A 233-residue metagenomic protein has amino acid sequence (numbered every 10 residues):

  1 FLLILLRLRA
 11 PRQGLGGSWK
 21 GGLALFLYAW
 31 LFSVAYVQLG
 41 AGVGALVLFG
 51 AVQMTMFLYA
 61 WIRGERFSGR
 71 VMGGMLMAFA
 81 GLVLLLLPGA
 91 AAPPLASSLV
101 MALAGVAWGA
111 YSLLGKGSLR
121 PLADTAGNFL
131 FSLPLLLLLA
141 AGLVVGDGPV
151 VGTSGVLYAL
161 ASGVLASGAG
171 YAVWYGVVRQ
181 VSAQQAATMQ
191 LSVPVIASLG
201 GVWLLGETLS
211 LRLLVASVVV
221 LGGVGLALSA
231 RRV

Functional and structural regions predicted by a protein language model:
F1-L5, L25, F67-L87, A104 (+3 more regions): Hydrophobic transmembrane alpha-helices of multi-pass small-molecule transport proteins
F1-L5, T55-F57, A90-G146, V173: Transmembrane alpha-helical segments that form core, pore/gating elements of small-molecule transporters/exporters
F1-L6, A29, Q53-A60, L82 (+7 more regions): Hydrophobic transmembrane alpha-helices of multi-pass small-molecule transporters
R9-F49, T55-F57, M77-A80, L84 (+1 more regions): Specific transmembrane alpha-helical segments of multi-pass solute transporters/efflux pumps, especially DMT/EamA
G14-L15, L87-A107, G142-A161, T208-V218: Juxtamembrane helix-entry segments on the extracytoplasmic side of multipass membrane proteins
G14-L23, G64-F79, S98, R120-F131 (+1 more regions): Cytoplasmic-side transmembrane-helix entry/capping segments in multi-pass membrane proteins
A35, W61-F67, S118, D124 (+3 more regions): Hydrophobic/aromatic residues within transmembrane alpha-helices of multi-pass small-molecule transporters
G44-A51, L114-P134, S167-W203: Helix-helix packing/entry segments at the starts of transmembrane helices
